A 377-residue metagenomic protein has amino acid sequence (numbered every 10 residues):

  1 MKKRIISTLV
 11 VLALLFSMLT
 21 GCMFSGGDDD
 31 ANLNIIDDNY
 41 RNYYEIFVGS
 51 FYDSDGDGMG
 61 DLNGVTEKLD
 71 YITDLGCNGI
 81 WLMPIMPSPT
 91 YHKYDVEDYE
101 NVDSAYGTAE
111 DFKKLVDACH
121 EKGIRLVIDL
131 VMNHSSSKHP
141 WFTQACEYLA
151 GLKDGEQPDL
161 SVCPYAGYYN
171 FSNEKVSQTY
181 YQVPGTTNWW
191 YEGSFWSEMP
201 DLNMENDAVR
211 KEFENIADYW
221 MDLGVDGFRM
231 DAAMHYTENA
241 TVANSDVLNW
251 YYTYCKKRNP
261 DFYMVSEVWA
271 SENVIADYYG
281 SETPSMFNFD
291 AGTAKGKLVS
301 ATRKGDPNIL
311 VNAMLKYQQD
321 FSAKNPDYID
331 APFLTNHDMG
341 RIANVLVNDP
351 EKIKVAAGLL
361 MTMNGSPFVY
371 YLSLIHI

Functional and structural regions predicted by a protein language model:
M1-R4: Positively charged n-region of N-terminal signal peptides that target proteins for export
L14-M18: Hydrophobic core
C22-N203, K211, D222, R229 (+2 more regions): Acidic/aromatic-lined carbohydrate-recognition and catalytic surfaces of CAZymes acting on diverse glycans
T66-L69, A217, A357: Short hydrophobic/charged patches on amphipathic alpha-helices used for structural packing and interfaces
S137-K138, T143-E174, Y252-T253, K257-I375: Conserved alpha/beta catalytic core and glycan-binding cleft of carbohydrate-active enzymes
